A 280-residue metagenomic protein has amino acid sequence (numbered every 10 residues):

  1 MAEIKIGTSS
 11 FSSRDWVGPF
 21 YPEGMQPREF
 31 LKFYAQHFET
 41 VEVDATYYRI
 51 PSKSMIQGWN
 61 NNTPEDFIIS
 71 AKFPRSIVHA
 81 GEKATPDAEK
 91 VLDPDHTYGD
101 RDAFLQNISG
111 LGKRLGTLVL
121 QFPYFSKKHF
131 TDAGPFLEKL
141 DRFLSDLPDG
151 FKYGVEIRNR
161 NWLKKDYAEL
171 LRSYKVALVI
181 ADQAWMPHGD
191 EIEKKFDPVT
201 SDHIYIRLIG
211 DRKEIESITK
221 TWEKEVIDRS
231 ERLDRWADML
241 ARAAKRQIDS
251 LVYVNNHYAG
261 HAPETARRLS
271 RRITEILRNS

Functional and structural regions predicted by a protein language model:
M1-S280: Residues lining hydrophobic/aromatic ligand-binding pockets adjacent to catalytic sites
